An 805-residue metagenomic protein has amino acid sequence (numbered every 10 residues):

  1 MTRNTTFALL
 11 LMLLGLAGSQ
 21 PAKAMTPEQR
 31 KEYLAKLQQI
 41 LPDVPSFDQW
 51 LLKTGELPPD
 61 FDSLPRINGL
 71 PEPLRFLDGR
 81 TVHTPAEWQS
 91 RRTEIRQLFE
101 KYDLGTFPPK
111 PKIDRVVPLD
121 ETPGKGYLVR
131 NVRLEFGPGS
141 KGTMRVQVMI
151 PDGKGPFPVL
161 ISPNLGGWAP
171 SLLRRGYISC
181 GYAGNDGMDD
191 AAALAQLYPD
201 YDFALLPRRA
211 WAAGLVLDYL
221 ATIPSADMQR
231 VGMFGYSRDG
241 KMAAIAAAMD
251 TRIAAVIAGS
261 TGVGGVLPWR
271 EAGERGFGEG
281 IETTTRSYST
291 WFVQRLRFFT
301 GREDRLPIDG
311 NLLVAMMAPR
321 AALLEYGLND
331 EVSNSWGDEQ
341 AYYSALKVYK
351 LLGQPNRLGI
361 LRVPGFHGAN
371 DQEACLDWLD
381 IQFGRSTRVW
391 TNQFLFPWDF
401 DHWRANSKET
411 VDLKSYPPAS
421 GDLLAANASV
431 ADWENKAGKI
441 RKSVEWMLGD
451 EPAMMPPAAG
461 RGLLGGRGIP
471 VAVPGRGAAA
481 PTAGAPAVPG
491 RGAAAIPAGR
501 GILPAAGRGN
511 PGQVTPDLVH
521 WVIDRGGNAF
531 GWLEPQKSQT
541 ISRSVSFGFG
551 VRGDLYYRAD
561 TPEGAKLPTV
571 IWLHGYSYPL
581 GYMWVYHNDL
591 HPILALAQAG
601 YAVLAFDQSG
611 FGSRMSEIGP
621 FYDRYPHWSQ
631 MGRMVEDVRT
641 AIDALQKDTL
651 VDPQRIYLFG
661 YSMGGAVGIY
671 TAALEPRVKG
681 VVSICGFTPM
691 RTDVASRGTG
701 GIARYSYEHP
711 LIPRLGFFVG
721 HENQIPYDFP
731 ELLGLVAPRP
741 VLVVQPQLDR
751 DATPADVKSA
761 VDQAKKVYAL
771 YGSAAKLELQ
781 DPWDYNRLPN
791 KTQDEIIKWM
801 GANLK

Functional and structural regions predicted by a protein language model:
M1-A8: Bacterial N-terminal signal peptides that target proteins for export
A8-A17: Bacterial N-terminal signal peptides
S19-A24: Boundary at the C-terminal end of the N-terminal hydrophobic targeting segment
M25-R145, I150-G155, T251, W291 (+10 more regions): Alpha/beta-hydrolase-fold serine-hydrolase catalytic core, especially in secreted/extracellular enzymes
T26, V132, V146-P151, F157 (+4 more regions): Aromatic-residue-lined binding/catalytic grooves and analogous aromatic/hydrophobic interfacial grooves in multimeric
G155-I223, F234, G262-E271, A565 (+2 more regions): Cap/lid segment of the alpha/beta-hydrolase catalytic domain
V216-G276, R302, A641-T699: Primarily recognizes the serine-hydrolase "nucleophile elbow" in alpha/beta-hydrolase and SGNH/GDSL folds
A255-L313, N334-Y342, V348-Q354, S683-L732 (+3 more regions): Mobile cap/lid helix-loop segments that gate and shape the active-site cleft of serine hydrolases
